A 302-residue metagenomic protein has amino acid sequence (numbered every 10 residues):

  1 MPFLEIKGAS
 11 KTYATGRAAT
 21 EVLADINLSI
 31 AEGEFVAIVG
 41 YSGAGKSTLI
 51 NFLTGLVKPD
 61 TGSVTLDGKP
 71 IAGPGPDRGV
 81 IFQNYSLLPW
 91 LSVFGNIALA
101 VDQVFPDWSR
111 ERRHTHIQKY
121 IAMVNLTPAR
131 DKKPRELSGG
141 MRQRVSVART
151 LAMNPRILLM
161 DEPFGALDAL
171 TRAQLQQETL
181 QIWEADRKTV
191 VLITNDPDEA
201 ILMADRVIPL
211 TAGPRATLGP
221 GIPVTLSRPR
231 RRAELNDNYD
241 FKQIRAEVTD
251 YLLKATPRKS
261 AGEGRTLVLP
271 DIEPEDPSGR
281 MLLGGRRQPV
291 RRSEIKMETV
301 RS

Functional and structural regions predicted by a protein language model:
V39-Y41: The feature captures the beta-strand-to-loop junction immediately N-terminal to the Walker
T54: Helix-to-loop junction immediately C-terminal to a conserved catalytic motif
G62-G73: Conserved ABC transporter NBD signature motif
L91-A100: Short coil-to-helix segment of the ABC ATPase nucleotide-binding domain corresponding to the Q-loop/switch region
R110-A129, Q181: Conserved ABC ATPase "signature" region
K133-L137, M141: Conserved ABC ATPase signature
A152-R156: A short, proline-enriched helix->beta-strand linker immediately N-terminal to the Walker B motif in ABC-type P-loop
